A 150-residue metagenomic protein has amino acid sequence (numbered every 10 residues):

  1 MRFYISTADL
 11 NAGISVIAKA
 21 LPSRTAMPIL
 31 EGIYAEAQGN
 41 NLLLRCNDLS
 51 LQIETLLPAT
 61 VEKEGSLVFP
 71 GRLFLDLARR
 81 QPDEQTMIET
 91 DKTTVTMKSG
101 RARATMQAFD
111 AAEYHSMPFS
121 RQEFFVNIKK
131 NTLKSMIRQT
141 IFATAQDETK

Functional and structural regions predicted by a protein language model:
M1-K150: Structural preference for solvent-exposed beta-strand-turn elements and adjacent flexible terminal/loop segments within
